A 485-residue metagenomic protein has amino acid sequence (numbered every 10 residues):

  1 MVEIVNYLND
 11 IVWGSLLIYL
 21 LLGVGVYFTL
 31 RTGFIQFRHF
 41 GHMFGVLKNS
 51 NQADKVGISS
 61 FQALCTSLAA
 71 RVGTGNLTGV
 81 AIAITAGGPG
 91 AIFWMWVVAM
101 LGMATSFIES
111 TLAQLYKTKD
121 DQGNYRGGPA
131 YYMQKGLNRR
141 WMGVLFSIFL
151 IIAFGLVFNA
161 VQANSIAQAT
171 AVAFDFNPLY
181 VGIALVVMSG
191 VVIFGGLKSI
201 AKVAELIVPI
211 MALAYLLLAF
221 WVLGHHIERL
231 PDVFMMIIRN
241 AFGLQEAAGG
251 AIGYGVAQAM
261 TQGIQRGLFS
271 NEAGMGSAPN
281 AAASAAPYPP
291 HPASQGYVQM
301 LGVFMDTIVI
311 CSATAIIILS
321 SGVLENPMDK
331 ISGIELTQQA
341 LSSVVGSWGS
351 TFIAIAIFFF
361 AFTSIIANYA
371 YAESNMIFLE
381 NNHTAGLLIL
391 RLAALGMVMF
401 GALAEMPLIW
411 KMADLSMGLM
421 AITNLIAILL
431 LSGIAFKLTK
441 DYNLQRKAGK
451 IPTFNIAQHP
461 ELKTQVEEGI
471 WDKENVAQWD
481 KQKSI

Functional and structural regions predicted by a protein language model:
M1-T74, I84-A91, G102, L429-E474 (+1 more regions): N-terminal alpha-helical transmembrane segments of multi-pass membrane transport and channel/translocase proteins
N9-H42, T85-Q122, M305-A313, S350 (+1 more regions): Extracellular loop-to-transmembrane helix junctions
L17, G33-Q36, G75-V80, P89 (+6 more regions): Transmembrane helix-loop junctions in multi-pass membrane proteins
L20-Y27, R31-F44, N164-T170, F176-I238 (+1 more regions): Membrane-interface loop-to-helix entry segments
V24-T29, V98-G123, P129-I193, I355-I365: Helix-loop-helix module between adjacent transmembrane segments
F34-S60, I82-I92, W96, A104-L137 (+3 more regions): Flexible loop linkers connecting adjacent transmembrane helices in multi-pass alpha-helical membrane transporters
D54-A86, L112-A130, Q134, W141 (+2 more regions): Alpha-helical membrane segments and immediately flanking helix-loop junctions that form or couple to the substrate/ion
E109-K117, F220-M236, L244, A248-A251 (+2 more regions): Extracellular/periplasmic helix-exit of transmembrane alpha-helices
